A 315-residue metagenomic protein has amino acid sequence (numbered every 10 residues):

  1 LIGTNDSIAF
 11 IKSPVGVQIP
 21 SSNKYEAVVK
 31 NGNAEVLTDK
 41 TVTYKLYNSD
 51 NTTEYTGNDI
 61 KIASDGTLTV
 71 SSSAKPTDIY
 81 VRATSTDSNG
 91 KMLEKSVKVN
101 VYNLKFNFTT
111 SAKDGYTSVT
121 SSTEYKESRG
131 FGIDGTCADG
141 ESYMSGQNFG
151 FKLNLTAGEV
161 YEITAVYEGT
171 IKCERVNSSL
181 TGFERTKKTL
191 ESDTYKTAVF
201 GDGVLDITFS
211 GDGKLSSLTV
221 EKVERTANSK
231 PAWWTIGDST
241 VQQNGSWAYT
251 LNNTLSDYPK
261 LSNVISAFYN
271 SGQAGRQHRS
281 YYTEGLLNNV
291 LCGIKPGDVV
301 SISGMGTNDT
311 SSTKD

Functional and structural regions predicted by a protein language model:
L1, E94-Y102: C-terminal edge beta-strand
F10, V36-L37, K45-G66, G182: Low-complexity "stalk/linker" and mucin-like segments enriched in Ser/Thr/Pro/Ala/Gly
D65-P76: Extracellular/luminal low-complexity segments enriched in Ser/Thr/Pro
P76-N89, L205: A short beta-strand micro-motif common to beta-rich folds, especially ectodomain repeats
D87-S96, G211-K214: Short, exposed coil/turn segments at beta-strand boundaries within extracellular/luminal domains
N103-V241: Compositionally biased, intrinsically disordered or flexible polar/acidic segments
F108, D206-S210, L218-A274, L287-V300: Serine-esterase "nucleophile elbow" of acetyl-processing enzymes
Y282-D315: Oxyanion-hole/transition-state-stabilizing segment in secreted/luminal serine hydrolases and related acyltransferases
